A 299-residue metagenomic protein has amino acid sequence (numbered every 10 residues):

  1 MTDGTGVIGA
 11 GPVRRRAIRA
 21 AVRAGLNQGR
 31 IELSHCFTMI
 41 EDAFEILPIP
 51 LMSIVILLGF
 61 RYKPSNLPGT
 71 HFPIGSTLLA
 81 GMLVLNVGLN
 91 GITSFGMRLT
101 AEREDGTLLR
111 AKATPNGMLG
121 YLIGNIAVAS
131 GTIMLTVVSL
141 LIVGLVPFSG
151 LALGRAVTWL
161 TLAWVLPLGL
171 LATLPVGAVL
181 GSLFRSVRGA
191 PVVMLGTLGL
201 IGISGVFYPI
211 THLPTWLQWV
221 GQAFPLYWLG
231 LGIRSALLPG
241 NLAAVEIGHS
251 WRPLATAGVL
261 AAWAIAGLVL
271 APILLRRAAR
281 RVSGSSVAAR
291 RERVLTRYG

Functional and structural regions predicted by a protein language model:
T2-A10, L254-G299: Junction motif at the cytosolic side of a transmembrane helix
T2-I49, G284, Y298: Aromatic- and glycine-rich beta-strand/loop motifs that create alpha-glucan
C36, G91-N116: Transmembrane helix boundary and interhelical loop/hinge segments in multi-pass membrane proteins
T38-P64, G75-G91, T136, G196-G202 (+1 more regions): Hydrophobic alpha-helical transmembrane segments of multi-pass membrane transport/permease proteins
I56-P64, G181-Y227: Transmembrane helix segments
G69-R98, V165-A178, S182, A271-P272: Hydrophobic alpha-helical transmembrane segments of membrane proteins
M118, L122-L198, P253-A257, A261 (+1 more regions): Alpha-helical transmembrane segments and their short interhelical loops
S204-G267: Membrane-interfacial helix-loop-helix junctions in multi-pass membrane proteins
